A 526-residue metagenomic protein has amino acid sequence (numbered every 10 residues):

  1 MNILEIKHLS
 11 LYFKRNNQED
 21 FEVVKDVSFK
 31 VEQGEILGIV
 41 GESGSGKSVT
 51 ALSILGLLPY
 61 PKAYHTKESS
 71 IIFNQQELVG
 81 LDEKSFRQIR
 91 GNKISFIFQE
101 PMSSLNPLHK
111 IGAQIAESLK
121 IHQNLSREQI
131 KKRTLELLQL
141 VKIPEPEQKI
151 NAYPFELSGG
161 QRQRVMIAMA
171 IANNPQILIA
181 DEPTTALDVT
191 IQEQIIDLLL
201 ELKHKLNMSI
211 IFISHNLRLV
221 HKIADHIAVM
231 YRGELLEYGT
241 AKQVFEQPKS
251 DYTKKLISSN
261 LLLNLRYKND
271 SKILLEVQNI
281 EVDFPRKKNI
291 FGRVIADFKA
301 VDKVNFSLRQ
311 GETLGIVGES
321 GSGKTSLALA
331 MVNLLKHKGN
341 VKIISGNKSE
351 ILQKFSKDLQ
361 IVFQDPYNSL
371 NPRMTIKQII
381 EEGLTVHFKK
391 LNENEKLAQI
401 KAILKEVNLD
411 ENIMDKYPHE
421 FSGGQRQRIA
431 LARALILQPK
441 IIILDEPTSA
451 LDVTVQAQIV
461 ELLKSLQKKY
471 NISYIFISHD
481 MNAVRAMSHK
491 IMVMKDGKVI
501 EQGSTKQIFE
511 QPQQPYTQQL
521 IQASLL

Functional and structural regions predicted by a protein language model:
L78-S95, I121, Q243-P248, I290-I295 (+4 more regions): ABC ATPase NBD coupling module
Q129-Q148, N394-N412: Conserved ABC ATPase "signature" region
A152-L157, Q161, Y417-F421, Q425: Conserved ABC ATPase signature
A172-Q176, I436-K440: A short, proline-enriched helix->beta-strand linker immediately N-terminal to the Walker B motif in ABC-type P-loop
V220-K222, V484-A486: A short, surface-exposed alpha-helical micro-motif characterized by mixed small hydrophobic and charged/polar residues
L235-G239, Q247, Q502-G503: ABC ATPase "signature
